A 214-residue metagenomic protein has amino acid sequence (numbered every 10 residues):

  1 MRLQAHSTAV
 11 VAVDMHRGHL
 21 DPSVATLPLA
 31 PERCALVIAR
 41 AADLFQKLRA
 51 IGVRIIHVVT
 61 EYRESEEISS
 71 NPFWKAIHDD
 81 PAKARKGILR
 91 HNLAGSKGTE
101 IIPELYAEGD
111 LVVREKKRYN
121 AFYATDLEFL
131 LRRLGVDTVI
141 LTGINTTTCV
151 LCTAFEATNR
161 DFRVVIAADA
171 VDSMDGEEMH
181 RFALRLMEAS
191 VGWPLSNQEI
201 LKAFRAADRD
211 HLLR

Functional and structural regions predicted by a protein language model:
M1-A9, D43-I51, I68, F73-R214: Active-site-adjacent betaalpha module
H6-T8, V24-L48, G52-I55: A short alpha/beta connector and helix-capping loop motif
A9-H19: Acidic-leg catalytic submotif of subtilisin-like serine proteases
A12, V53-T60, E66, A167: Short beta-strand segments at enzyme active-site cores
H16, E61-R63, N145, V171: Catalytic metal-binding/acid-base residues of hydrolase active sites
H19-L20, M174: Catalytic P-loop NTPase motifs of RecA-like helicase/translocase cores
L20-D21, Y106: A short local structural element in Rossmann-fold oxidoreductases
P22-L29, S70-N71, A157: Surface-exposed, active-site-proximal loop segments in enzymatic domains
